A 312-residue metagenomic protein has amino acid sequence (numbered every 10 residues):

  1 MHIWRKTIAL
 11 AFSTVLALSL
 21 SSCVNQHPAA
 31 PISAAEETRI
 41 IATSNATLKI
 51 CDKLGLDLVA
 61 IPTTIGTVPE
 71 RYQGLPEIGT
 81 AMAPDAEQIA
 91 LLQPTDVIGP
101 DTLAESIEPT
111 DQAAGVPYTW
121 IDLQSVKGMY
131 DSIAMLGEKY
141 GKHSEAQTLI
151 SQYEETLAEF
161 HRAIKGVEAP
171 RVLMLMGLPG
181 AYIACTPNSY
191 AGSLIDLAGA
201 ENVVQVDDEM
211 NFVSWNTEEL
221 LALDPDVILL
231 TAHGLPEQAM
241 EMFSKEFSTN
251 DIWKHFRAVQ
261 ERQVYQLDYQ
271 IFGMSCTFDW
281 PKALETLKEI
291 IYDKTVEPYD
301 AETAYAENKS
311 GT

Functional and structural regions predicted by a protein language model:
M1-A11: Bacterial N-terminal signal peptides that target proteins for export
L18-S22: C-terminal motif of bacterial Sec signal peptides marking the signal peptidase cleavage site
V24-H27: Bacterial signal peptide processing site
S33-L54, E145-E201, F272, E302-T312: Basic- and aromatic-lined ligand-binding clefts that recognize polyanionic substrates
T38-R39, G128-I133, E138, Q147 (+2 more regions): Structured C-terminal subdomain patch of bacterial secreted/periplasmic proteins
R39-T102: A short, structured surface patch at a secondary-structure boundary
V68, L103-K139: Flexible loop/hinge segments that line or gate small-molecule binding clefts
A86-P94, A113-A114, S214-D224: Short helices/loops that flank or line small-molecule/ion binding pockets
